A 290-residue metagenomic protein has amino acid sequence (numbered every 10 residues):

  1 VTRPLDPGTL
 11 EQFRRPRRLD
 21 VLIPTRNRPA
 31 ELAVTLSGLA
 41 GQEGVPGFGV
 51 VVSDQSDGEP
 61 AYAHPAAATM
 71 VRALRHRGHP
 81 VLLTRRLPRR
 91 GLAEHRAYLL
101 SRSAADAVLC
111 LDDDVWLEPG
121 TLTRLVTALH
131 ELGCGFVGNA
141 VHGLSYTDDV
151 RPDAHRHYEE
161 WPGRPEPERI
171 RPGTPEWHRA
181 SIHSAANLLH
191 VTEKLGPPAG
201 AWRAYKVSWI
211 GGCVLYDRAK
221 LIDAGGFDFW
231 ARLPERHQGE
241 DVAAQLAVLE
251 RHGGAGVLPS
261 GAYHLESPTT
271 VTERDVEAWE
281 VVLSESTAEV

Functional and structural regions predicted by a protein language model:
V1-G41: N-proximal low-complexity "stem/linker" segments adjacent to membrane-targeting elements
T2, V34, G196-P197, W202-A219 (+1 more regions): C-terminal catalytic/acceptor-binding lobe
G38-T84: Acidic donor-binding segment of Leloir-type glycosyltransferases
R86-S103: Glycine-rich, basic loop-to-helix element that forms the pyrophosphate-binding segment of sugar-nucleotide handling
V108: Short aromatic/hydrophobic "clamp" motif used to bind/position activated sugar donors
D112-W116: The conserved acidic donor/metal-binding loop of glycosyltransferases
G120-A180: Conserved donor NDP-sugar-binding/catalytic core segment of glycosyltransferases
R169-H190, G196-Y216: A recurrent flexible, glycine/aromatic-enriched loop bordering the glycosyltransferase active site that acts as
